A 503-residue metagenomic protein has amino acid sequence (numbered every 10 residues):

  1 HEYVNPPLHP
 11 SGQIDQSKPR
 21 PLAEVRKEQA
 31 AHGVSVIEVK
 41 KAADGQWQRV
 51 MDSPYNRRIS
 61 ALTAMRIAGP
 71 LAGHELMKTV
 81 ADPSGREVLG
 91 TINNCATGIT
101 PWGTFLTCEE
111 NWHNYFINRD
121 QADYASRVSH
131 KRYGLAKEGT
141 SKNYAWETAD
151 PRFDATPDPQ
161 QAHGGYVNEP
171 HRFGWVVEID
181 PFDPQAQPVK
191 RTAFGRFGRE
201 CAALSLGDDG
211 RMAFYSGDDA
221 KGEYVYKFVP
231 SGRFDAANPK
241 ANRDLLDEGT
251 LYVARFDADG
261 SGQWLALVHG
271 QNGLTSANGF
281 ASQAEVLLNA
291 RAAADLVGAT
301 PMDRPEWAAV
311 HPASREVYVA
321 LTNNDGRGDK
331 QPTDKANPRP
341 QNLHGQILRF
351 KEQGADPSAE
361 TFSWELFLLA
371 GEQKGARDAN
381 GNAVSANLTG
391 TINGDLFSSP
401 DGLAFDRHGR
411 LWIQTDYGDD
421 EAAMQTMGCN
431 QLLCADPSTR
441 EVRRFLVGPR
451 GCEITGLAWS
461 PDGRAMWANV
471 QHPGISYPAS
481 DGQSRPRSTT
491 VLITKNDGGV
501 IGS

Functional and structural regions predicted by a protein language model:
H1-S503: Conserved small-residue
